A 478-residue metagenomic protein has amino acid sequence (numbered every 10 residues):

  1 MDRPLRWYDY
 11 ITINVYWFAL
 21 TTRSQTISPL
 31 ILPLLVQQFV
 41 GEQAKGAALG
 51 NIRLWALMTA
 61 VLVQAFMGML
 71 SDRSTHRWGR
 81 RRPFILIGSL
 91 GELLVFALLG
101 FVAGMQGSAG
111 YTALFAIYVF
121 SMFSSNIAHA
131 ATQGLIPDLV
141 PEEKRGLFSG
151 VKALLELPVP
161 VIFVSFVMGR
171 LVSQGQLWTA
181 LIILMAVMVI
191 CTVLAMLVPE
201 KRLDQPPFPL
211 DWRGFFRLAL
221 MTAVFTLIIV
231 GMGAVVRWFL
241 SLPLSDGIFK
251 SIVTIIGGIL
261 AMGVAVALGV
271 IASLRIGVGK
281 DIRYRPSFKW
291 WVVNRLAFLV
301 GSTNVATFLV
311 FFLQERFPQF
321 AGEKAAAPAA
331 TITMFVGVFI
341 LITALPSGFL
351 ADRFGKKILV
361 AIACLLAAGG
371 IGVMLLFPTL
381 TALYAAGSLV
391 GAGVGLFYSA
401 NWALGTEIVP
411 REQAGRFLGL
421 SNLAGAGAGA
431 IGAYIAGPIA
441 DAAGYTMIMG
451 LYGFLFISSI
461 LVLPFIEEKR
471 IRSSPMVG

Functional and structural regions predicted by a protein language model:
M1-L57, V236, K289-Q319: Helix-loop boundary and gating motifs at the non-cytosolic
L32, I127-V140, L396-P410: Intracellular juxtamembrane helix-capping segments at the cytosolic ends of symmetry-related transmembrane helices
Q43-W55, G150, S245-G258, Q319-G337: Loop-to-transmembrane helix entry
A56-V61, G146-V172, N422-A433: Glycine-rich segments within core transmembrane alpha-helices of 12-TM secondary carriers
V63-W78, T343-K356, A440: Helix-to-loop junctions at the C-terminal end of transmembrane segments in multipass secondary transporters
R80-R82, G169-V187, W238-I255, P438-F456: A membrane-interface helix-boundary motif in multi-pass transporters
R82-L98, I358-V373: Structural signature of the two symmetry-related core transmembrane helices
L98-A116, L375-A386: Helix-loop junctions at membrane interfaces in 12-TM secondary transporters
